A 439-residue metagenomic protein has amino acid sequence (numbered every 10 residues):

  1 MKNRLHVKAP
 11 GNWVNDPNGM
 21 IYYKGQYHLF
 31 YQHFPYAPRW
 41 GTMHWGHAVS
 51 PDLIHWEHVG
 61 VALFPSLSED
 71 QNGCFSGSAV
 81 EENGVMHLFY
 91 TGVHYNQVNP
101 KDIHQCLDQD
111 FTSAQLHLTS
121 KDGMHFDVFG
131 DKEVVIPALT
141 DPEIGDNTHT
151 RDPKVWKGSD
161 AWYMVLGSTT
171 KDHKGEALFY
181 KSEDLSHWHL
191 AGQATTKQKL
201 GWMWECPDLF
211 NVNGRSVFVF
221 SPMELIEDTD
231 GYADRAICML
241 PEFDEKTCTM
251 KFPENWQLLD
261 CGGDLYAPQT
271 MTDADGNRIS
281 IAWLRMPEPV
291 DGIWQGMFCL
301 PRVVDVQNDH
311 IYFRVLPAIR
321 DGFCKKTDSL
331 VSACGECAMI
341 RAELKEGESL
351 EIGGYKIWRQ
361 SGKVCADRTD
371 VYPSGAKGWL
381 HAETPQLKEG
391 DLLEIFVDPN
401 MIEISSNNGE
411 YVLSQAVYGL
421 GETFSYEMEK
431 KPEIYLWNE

Functional and structural regions predicted by a protein language model:
M1-D152, K157-L200, N211-C261, L284-F323 (+2 more regions): Beta-rich carbohydrate-recognition and catalytic domains
W202-P207, Y266-P268: Repeated scaffold domains used in trafficking and secretory/extracellular systems, primarily beta-propellers
I237-E439: Beta-rich accessory regions
